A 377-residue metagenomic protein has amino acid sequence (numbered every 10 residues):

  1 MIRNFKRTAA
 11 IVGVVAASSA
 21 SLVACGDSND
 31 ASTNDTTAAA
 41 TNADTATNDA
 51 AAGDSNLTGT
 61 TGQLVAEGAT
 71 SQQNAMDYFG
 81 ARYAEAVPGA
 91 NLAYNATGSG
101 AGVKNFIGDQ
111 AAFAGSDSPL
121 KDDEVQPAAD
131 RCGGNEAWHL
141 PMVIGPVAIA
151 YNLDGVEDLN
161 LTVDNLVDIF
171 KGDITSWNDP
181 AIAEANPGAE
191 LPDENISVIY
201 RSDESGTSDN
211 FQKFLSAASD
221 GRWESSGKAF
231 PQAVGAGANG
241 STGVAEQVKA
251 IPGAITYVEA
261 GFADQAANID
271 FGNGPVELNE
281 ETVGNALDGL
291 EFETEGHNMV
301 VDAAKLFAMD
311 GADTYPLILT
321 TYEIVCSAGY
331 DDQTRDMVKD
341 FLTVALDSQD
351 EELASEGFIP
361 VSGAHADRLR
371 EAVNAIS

Functional and structural regions predicted by a protein language model:
I2, D27, A50, D54-T58 (+2 more regions): Extracellular/periplasmic juxtamembrane helices and adjacent flexible linkers that interface with membrane partners
I2-V12: Bacterial N-terminal signal peptides that target proteins for export
A20-A24: C-terminal motif of bacterial Sec signal peptides marking the signal peptidase cleavage site
D27, N34, A38, N48-A183 (+2 more regions): N-terminal segment of the mature folded domain
T58-G59, F106-G108, C132-G134, L140-V143 (+6 more regions): Extracellular/periplasmic catalytic domains that process cell-envelope and extracellular macromolecules
V103, E204-E293: Ligand-binding pocket segment of bilobal, Venus flytrap-like solute-binding proteins
P146-A150, V156-A245: Extracytoplasmic ligand-binding site segments that recognize negatively charged/polar headgroups
G274-D336: C-terminal lobe and pocket-closing loops of periplasmic/extracytoplasmic Venus-flytrap solute-binding proteins
